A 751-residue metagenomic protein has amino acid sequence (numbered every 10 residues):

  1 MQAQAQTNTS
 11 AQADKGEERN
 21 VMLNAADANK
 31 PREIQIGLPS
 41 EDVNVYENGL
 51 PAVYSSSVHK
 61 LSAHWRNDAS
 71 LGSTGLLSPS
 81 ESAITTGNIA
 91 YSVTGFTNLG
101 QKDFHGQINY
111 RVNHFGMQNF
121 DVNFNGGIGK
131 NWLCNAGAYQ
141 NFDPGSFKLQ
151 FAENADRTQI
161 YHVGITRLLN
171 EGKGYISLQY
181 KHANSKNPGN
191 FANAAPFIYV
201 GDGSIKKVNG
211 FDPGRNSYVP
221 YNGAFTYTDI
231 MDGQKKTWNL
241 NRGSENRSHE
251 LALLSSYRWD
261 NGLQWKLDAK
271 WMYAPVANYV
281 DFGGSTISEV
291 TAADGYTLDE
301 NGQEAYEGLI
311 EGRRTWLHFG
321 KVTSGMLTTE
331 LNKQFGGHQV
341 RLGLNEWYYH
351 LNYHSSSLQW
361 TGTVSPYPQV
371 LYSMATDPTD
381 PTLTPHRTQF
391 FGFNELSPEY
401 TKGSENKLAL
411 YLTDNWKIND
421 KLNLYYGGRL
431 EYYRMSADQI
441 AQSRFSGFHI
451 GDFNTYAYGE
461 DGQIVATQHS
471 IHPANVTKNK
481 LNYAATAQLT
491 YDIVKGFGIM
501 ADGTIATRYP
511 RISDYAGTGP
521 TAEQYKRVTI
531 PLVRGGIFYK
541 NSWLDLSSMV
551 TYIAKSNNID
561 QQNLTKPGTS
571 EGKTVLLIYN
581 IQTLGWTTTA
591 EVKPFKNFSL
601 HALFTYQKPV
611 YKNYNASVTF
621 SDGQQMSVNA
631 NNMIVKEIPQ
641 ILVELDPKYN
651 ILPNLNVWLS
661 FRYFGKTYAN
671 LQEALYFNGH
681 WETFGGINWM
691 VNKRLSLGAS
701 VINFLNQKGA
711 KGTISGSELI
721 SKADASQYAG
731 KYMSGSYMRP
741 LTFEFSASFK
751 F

Functional and structural regions predicted by a protein language model:
Q4-D103: Acidic, small-polar-rich N-terminal luminal/periplasmic segments of exported/outer-membrane proteins
S56-V58, A69-G75, S82-V163, R167-G174 (+1 more regions): Outer-membrane beta-barrel translocator/receptor signature
F104-H105, N131-C134, E171-L178, G262-W265 (+10 more regions): Repeated loop/turn-to-beta-strand initiation elements of outer-membrane beta-barrel proteins
N125, K526-G535, M633-F751: Conserved C-terminal beta-signal and adjacent last beta-strands/turns of outer-membrane beta-barrel proteins
E153, L168, Y175-A252, A277-W316 (+2 more regions): Acidic/polar loop-and-plug regions of large Gram-negative outer-membrane beta-barrel proteins
N246-P275, E307-G447, T490-D492, K540 (+2 more regions): Face-selective signature of the C-terminal outer-membrane beta-barrel domain
V322, Q339-W347, G362, E395-K555 (+4 more regions): Structural signature of Gram-negative outer-membrane beta-barrels, strongest in the C-terminal barrel of TonB-dependent
D420, D545, Y552-S556, G572 (+3 more regions): Gram-negative outer-membrane beta-barrel transporters
